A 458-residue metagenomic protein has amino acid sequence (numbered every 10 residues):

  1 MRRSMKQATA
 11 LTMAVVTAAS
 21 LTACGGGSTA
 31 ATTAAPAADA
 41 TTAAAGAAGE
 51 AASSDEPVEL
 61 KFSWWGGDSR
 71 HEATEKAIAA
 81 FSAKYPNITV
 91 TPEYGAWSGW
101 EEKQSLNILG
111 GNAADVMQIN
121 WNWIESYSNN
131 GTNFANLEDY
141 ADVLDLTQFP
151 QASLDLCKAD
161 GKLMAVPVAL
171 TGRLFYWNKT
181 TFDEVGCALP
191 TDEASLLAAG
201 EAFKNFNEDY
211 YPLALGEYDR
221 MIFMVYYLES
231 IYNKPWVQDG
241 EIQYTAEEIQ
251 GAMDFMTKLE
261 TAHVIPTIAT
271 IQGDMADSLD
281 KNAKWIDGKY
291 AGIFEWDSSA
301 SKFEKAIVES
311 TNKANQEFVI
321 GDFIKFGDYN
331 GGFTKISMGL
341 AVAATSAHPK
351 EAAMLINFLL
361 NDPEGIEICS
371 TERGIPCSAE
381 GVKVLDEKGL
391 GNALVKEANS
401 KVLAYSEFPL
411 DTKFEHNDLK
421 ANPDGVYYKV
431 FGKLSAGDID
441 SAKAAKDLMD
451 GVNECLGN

Functional and structural regions predicted by a protein language model:
M1-K61, A83, K443-K446, D450-N458: Short, low-complexity disordered leader/linker segments with a strong preference for bacterial N-terminal type II
A43-A52, N120-R173, L197, N207 (+4 more regions): Hinge/lid segment of periplasmic solute-binding proteins
D55-G67, I88-E93, D115-V116, M164 (+1 more regions): Short, well-ordered beta-strand elements
A80-F149, L156, T180, E184-T191 (+2 more regions): Extracytoplasmic "Venus flytrap"/periplasmic binding protein-like
N122-T132, E138, Q151-L189, E208 (+6 more regions): Periplasmic solute-binding protein
N133-N136, S301-V308, F323, M338-A421 (+1 more regions): Mature extracytoplasmic/periplasmic domains
D183, T261, S400-N458: Conserved C-terminal helix/tail region of periplasmic/extracytoplasmic solute-binding proteins
G200-E201, E241-G273, F323: Glycine-centered hinge/linker elements that transmit conformational signals in sensory and ligand-binding systems
